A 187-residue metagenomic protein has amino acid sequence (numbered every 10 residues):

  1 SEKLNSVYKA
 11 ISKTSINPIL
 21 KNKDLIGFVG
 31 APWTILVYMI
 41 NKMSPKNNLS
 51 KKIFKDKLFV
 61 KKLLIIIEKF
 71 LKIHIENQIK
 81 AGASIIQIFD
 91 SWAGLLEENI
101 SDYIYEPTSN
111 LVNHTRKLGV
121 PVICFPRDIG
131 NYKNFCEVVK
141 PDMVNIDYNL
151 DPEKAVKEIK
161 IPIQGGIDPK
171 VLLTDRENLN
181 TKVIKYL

Functional and structural regions predicted by a protein language model:
K3-L187: Active-site loop segments of alpha/beta catalytic cores
